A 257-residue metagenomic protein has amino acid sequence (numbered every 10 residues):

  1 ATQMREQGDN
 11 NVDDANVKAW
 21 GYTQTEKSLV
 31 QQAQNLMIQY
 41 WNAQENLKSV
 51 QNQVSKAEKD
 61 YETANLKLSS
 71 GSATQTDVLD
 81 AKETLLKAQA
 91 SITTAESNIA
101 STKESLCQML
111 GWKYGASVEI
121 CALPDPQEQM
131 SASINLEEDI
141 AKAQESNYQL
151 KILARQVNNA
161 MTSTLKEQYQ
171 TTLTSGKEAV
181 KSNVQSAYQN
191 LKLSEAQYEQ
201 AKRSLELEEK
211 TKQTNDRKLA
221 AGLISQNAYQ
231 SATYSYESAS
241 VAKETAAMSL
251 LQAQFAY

Functional and structural regions predicted by a protein language model:
A1-N35, L47-V50, V54-A57, L79-K82 (+4 more regions): Amphipathic, heptad-repeat alpha-helical/coiled-coil signature enriched at exported N-termini that scaffold
Q7, N42-T93, A196-K243: Charged, solvent-exposed structural "stalk/scaffold" segments of large extracytoplasmic/peripheral assemblies
G21, Y114, C121, L173-V180 (+1 more regions): Acidic, low-complexity, intrinsically disordered peripheral segments
A88-K103, A239-Q254: Amphipathic alpha-helical coiled-coil segments
E96-E138, F255-Y257: Short, solvent-exposed, mixed-charge loop/turn linkers that connect secondary-structure elements
V180, V184-A187, G222-Q226: Alpha-helical heptad-repeat coiled-coil segments that mediate oligomerization/polymerization in large
